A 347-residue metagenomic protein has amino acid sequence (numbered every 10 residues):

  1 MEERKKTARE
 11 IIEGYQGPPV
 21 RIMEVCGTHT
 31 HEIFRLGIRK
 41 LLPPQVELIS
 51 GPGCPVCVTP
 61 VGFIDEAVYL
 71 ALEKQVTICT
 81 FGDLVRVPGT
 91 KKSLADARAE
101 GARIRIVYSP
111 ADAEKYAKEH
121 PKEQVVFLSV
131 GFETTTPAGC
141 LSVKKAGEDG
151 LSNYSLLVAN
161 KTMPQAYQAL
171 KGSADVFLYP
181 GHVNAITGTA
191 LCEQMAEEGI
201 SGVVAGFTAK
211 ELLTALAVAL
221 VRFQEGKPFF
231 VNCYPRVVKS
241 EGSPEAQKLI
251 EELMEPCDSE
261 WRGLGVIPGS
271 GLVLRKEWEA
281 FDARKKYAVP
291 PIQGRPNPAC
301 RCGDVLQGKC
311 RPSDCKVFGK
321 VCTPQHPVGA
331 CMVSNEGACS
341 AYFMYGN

Functional and structural regions predicted by a protein language model:
M1-K122, T136, K144, E148-D149 (+4 more regions): Metallocofactor- and cofactor-centric catalytic cores in central/energy metabolism, strongly enriched
R21-I22, Y154, E225-P235, W261-R262 (+2 more regions): Flexible, glycine/charged-enriched surface loops at secondary-structure junctions
C26-H29, F132-T134, N160-P164, G181-A185 (+2 more regions): Glycine-rich beta-alpha junction loops
D65, C140, K144, P164-Q165 (+3 more regions): Residues on a specific face of well-ordered alpha-helices
L128, F132-A190: Phosphate/pyrophosphate-binding betaalpha-module
S155, K171-V238: A conserved active-site cap/scaffold subdomain adjacent to cofactor or substrate pockets
T214-D304: Internal helical hairpin/lid segments
